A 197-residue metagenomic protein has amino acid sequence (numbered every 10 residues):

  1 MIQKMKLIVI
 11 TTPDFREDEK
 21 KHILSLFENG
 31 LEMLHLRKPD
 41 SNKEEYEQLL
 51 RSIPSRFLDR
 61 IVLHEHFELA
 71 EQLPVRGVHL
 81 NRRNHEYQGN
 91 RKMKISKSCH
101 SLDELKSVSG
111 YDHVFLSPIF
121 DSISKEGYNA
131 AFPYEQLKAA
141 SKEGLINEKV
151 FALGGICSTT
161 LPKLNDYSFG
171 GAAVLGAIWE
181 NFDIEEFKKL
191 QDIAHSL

Functional and structural regions predicted by a protein language model:
Q3, F27-E32, F115-F120: Short, basic/glycine-rich phosphate-binding loops at helix/coil junctions that contact nucleotide phosphates
Q3-K20, I95-S98, F151-A152: Active-site mouth loops of central-metabolism enzymes
P13, K38, R82, C99-S101 (+3 more regions): Short secondary-structure boundary segments
E17-K20, K43, E47, H64 (+5 more regions): Structural motif corresponding to alpha-helix initiation and N-cap regions
H22, I61-R76, L80, C99-H113 (+3 more regions): Catalytic cores of alpha/beta
S25-F27, L31-R91: N-terminal active-site wall of soluble small-molecule enzyme domains
Q48-R51, Y128-K138: Charged helix-capping and loop-helix junction motifs
L80-G89, H113-Y128, P133, L161-S196: Glycine-rich phosphate-binding active-site loops on the catalytic face of alpha/beta enzymes
